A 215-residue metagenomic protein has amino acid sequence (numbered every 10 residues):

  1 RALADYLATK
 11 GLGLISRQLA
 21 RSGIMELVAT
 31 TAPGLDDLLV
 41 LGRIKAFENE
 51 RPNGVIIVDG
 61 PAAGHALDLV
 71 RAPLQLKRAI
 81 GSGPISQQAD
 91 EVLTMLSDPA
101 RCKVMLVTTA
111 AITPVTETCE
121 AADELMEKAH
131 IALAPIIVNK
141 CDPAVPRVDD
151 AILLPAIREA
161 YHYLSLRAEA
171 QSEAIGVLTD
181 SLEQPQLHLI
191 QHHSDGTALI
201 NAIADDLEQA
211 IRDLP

Functional and structural regions predicted by a protein language model:
R1-I57, A63-T94: Nucleotide-state-sensitive switch-loop elements of NTP-binding domains
E26, K103-V104: A short, mixed-charge helix-start or loop-turn motif at secondary-structure junctions
T31, T108-T109, Y161-H162: Short, contiguous strand/loop micro-motifs
L41-I44, V104-T108: Short, structured motif recognition centered on aromatic/hydrophobic residues
V55-D59, D206-Q209: Short beta-strand-loop elements within alpha/beta enzyme cores that line or abut nucleotide/cofactor pockets
I57, M105-V107, I137: Structural motif
A62-H65, A111-P114: Gly/Ser/Thr-rich loops at beta-strand to alpha-helix junctions that form or flank small-molecule/cofactor-binding
S97, R101, I112-P215: C-terminal lobe/tail of nucleotide-utilizing enzymes
